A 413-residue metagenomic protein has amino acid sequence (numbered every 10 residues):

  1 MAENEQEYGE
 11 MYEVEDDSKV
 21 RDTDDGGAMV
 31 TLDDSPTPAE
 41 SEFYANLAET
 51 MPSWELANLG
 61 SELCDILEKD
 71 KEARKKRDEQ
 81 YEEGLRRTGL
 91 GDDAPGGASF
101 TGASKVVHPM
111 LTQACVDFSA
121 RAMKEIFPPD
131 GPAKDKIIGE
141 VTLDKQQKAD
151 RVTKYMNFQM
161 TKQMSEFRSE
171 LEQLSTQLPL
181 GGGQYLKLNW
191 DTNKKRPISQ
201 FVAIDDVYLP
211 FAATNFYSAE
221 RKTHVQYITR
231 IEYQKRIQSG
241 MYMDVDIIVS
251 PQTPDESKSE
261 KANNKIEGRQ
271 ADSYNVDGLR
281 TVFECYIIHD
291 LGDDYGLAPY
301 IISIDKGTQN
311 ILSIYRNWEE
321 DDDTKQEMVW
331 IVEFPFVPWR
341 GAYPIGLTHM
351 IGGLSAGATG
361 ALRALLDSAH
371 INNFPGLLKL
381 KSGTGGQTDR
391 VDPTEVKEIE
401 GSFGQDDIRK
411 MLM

Functional and structural regions predicted by a protein language model:
A2-M413: Extended alpha-helical, oligomerization-prone segments that build pores/tubes and scaffolds
